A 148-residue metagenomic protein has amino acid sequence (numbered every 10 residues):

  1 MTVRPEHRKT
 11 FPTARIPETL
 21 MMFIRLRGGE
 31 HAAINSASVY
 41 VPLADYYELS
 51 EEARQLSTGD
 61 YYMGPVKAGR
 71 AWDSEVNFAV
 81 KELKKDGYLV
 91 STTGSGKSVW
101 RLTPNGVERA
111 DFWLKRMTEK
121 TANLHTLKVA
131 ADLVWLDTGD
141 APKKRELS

Functional and structural regions predicted by a protein language model:
T2-S38, D132-L133: Positively charged, polyanion-binding regions of nucleic-acid-associated proteins
P12, A68-K85: Short amphipathic alpha-helical interaction segments
T19-L26, F78-K85, K128-D137: Short, hydrophobic/amphipathic alpha-helical patches that form generic packing surfaces within helical domains
A33, A44-V76: Short, positively charged loop/turn segments that connect secondary-structure elements
S38-Y40, L147: A short acidic, leucine-rich amphipathic alpha-helix
K84-G94: A short, conserved structural fragment
G96-T103: Minor-groove-contacting beta-hairpin "wing" of winged helix-turn-helix DNA-binding domains
N105-P142: Short, amphipathic alpha-helical interaction segments positioned at domain boundaries
